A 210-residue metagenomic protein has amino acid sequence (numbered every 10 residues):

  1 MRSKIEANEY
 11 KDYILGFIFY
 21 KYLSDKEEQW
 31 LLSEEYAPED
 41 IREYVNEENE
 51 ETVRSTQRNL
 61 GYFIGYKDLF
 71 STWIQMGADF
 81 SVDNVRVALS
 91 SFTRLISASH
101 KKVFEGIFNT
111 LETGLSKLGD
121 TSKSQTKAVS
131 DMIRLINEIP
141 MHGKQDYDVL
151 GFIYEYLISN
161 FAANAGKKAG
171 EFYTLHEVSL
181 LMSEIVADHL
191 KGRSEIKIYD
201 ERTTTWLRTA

Functional and structural regions predicted by a protein language model:
M1-L190, S194: Non-catalytic, mostly N-terminal accessory regions of nucleic-acid modification and defense proteins
R193-T204: Conserved class I S-adenosyl-L-methionine
T205-A210: Conserved SAM-binding loop of SAM-dependent methyltransferases across substrates and taxa, primarily the Class I
